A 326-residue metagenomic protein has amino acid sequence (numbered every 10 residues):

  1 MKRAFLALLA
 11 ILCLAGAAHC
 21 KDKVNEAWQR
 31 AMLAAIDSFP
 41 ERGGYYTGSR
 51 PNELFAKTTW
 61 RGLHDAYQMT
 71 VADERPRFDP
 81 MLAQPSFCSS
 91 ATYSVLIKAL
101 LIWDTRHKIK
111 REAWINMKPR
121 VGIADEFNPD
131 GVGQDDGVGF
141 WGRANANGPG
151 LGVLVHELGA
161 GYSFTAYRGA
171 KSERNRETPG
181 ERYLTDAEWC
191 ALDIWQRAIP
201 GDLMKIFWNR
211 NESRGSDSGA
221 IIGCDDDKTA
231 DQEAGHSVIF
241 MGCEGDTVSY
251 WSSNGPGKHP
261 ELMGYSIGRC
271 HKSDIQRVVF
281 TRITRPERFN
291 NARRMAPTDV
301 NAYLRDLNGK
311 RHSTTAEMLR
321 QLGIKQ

Functional and structural regions predicted by a protein language model:
M1-L6: Bacterial N-terminal signal peptides that target proteins for export
A7-C13: Bacterial N-terminal signal peptides
L9, P80-M81, C190: Generic anion/oxyanion-binding catalytic loop in active/binding sites
A15-A17: N-terminal signal peptide c-region/cleavage motif recognized by signal peptidases
K21-L158, T315-Q326: N-terminal capping segments
W114-K258: ...with weaker cross-activation on analogous glycine-rich loops/strands in unrelated enzymes
T247-Q326: Low-complexity, Gly/Ser/Thr/Pro-rich intrinsically disordered linker/tail segments
